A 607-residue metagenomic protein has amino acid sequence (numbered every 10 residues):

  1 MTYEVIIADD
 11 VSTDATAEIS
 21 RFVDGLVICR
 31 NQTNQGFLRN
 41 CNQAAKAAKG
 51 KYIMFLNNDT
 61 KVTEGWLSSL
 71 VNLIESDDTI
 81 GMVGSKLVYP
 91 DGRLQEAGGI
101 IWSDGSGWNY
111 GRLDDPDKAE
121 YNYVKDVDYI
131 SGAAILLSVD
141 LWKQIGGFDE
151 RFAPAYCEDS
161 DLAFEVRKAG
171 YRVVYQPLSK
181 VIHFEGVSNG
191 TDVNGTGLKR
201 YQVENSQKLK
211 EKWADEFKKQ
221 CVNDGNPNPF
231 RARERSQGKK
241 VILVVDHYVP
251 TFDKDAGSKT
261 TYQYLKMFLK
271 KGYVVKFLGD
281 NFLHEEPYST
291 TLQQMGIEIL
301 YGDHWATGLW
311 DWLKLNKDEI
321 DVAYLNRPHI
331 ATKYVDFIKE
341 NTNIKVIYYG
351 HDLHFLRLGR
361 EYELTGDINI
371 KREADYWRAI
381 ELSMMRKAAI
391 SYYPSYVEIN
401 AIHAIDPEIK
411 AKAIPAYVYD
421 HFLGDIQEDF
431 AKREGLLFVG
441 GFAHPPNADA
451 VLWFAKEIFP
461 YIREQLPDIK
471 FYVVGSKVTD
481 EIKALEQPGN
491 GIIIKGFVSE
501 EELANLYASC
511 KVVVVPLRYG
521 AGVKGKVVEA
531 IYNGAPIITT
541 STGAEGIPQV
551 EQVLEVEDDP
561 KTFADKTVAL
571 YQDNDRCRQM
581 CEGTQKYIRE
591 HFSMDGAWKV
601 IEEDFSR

Functional and structural regions predicted by a protein language model:
M1-T33: Acidic donor-binding segment of Leloir-type glycosyltransferases
N31-A48, E64: Glycine-rich, basic loop-to-helix element that forms the pyrophosphate-binding segment of sugar-nucleotide handling
I53: Short aromatic/hydrophobic "clamp" motif used to bind/position activated sugar donors
T60-W102: Conserved donor NDP-sugar-binding/catalytic core segment of glycosyltransferases
G65-V71, N122, D126-G146, R151-I182: A short, conserved alpha-helix in the catalytic core of glycosyltransferases
S85, S103-D128, K143: Short, flexible, basic/aromatic active-site loop/helix in glycosyltransferases
D253, G257-K266, F277, R386-K387 (+2 more regions): Conserved catalytic-core segment of nucleotide-activated headgroup transferases in glycan assembly
E319-D321, A389, A508-G522, A535: Acidic donor-binding loop of glycosyltransferase active sites
